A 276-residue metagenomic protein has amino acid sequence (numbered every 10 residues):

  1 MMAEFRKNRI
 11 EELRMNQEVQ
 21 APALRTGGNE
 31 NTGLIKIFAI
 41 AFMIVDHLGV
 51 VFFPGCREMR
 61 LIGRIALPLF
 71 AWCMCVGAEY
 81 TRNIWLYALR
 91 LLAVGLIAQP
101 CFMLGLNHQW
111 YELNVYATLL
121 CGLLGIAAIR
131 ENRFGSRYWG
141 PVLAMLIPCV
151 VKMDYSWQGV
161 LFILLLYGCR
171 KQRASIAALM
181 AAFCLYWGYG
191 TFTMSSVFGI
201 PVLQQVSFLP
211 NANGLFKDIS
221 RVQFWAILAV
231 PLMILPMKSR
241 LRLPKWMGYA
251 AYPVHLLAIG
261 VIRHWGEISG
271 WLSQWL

Functional and structural regions predicted by a protein language model:
M1-L276: Alpha-helical transmembrane segments and their immediate juxtamembrane cytosolic regions
